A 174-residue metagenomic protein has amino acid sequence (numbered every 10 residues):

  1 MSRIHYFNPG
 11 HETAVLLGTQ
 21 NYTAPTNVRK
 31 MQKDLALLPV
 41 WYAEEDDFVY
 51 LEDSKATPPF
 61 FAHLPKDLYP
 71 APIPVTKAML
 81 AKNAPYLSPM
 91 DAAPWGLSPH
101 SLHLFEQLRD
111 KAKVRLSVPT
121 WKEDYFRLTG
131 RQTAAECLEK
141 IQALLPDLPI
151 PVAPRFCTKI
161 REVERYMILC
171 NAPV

Functional and structural regions predicted by a protein language model:
M1-W41, E45: N-terminal-proximal low-complexity accessory segments that begin disordered and transition into the first
V28-Y42, Y50-V174: Conserved N-proximal alpha/beta basic substrate-recognition cap immediately N-terminal to, or forming the N-lobe
